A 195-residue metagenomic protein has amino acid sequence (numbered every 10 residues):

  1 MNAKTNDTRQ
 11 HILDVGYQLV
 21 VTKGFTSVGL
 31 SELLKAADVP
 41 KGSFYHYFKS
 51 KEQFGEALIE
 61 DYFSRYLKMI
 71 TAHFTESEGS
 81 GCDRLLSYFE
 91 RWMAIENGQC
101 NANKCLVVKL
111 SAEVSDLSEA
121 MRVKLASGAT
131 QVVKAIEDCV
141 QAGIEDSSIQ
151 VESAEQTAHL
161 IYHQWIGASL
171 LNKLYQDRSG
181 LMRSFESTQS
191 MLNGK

Functional and structural regions predicted by a protein language model:
M1-K23, S27-A36, Q53: Basic, helix-initiating cap at the start of DNA-binding domains
L13, G55, I59, F63 (+2 more regions): Amphipathic, non-transmembrane alpha-helical scaffold segments
V20, G29-L30, K41, K51 (+4 more regions): Amphipathic alpha-helical segments enriched in hydrophobic/aromatic and basic residues that form the DNA-contacting
D38-F48: Short hydrophobic/aromatic patch on the recognition helix
A57, D61, A72-N103, E155-I161: Hydrophobic alpha-helical connector segments
T71, D83-S87, E119-E145: Amphipathic alpha-helical packing segments from all-alpha helical-bundle domains
R84, Q99-A120: Amphipathic alpha-helical segments used for helix-helix packing
A120-Q131, I144-S190: Hydrophobic/aromatic-rich alpha-helical bundle segments in the mid-to-C-terminal region
